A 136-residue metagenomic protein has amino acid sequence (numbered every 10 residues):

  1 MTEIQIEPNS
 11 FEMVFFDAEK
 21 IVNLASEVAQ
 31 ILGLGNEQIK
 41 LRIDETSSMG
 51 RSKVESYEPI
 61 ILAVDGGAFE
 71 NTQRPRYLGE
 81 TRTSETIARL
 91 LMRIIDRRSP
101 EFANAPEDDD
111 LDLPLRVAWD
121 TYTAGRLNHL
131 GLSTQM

Functional and structural regions predicted by a protein language model:
M1-G67, G125-R126, L130: Auxiliary, metal-adjacent structural segments of Zn-dependent hydrolase domains
T2, N36, R97-R98, D108: Short linear motifs embedded in intrinsically disordered, proline/glycine-rich low-complexity segments
P8-N9, A105-M136: Metalloprotease/metallohydrolase-associated module, dominated by Zn2+-dependent proteases
M13-F16, P75-G79, T83, E107-A118: Conserved aromatic-histidine-acidic binding/catalytic patches
A63-A68, I87-L91: Long acidic/polar interaction regions in large eukaryotic complex-forming proteins
A68-F69, E107: Structured recognition/catalytic domains enriched at protein termini, typified by the LPMO catalytic fold at the mature
N71-Q73: Short small-residue beta-strand/loop micro-motif enriched in glycine and branched aliphatics
L78-F102: Active-site recognition of the HExxH zinc-binding catalytic motif
